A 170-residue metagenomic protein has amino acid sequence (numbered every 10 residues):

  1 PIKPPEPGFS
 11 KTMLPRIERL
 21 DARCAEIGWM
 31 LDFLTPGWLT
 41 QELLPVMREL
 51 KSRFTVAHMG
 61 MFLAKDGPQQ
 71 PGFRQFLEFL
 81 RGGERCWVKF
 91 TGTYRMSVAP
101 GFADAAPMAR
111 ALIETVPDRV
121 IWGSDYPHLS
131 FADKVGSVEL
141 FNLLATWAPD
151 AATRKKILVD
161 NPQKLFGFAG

Functional and structural regions predicted by a protein language model:
P1-T12, S130: Glycine-rich phosphate-binding "P-loop"
P4, M59, S124-Y126: Active-site metal-binding loops of divalent metal-dependent hydrolases
P7, R95, L144: Short, flexible active-site loop motifs that bind/organize anionic cofactors or intermediates
S10-W122: Catalytic pocket-lining loop regions of alpha/beta-barrel enzymes, especially the amidohydrolase/enolase/GH5 lineages
W29, W87, W122, Y126 (+2 more regions): Bulky hydrophobic/aromatic packing residues
R95, L129-S130: Short, active-site-adjacent cap segments at secondary-structure transitions
A111, P117-R119, A132-G170: Mid-to-C-terminal alpha-helical segments outside catalytic/metal-binding sites
